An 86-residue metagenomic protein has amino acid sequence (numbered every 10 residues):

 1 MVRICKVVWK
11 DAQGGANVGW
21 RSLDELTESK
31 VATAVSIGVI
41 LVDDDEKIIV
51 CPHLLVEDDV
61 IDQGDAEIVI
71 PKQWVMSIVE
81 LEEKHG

Functional and structural regions predicted by a protein language model:
M1-G86: Conserved RNA-binding domains used in RNP assembly and mRNA/RNA metabolism
